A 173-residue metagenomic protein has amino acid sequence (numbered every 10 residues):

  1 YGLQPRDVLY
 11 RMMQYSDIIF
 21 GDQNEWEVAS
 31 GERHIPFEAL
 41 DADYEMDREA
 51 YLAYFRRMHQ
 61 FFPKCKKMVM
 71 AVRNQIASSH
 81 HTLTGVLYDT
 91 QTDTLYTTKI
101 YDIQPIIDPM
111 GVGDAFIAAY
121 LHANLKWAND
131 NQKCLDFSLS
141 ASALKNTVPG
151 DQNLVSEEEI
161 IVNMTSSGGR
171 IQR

Functional and structural regions predicted by a protein language model:
Y1-T92: Conserved phosphate/ATP/ADP-binding segment of small-molecule kinases
S78, T94-S167: Conserved post-catalytic alpha-helical subdomain immediately downstream of the catalytic base and nucleotide-binding
G168-R173: Structural signal for terminal/edge beta-strands and the immediately following C-terminal loop/tail that closes
